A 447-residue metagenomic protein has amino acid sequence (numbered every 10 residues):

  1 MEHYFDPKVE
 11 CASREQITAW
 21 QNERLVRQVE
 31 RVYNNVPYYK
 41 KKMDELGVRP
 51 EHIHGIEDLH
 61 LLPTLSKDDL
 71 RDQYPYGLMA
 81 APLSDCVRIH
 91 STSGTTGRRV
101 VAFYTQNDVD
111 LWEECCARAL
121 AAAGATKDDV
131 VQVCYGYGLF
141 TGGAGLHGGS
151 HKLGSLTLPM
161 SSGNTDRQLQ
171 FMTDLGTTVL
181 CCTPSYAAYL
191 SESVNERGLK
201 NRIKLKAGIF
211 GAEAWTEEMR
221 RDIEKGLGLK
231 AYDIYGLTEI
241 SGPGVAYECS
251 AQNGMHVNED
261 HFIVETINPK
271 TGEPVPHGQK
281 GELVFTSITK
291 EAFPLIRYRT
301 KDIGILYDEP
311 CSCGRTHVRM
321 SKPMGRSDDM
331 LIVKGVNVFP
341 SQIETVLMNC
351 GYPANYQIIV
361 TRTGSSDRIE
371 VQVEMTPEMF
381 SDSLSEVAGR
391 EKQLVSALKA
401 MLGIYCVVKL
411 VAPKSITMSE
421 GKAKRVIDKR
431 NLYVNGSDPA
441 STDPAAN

Functional and structural regions predicted by a protein language model:
M1-S91, T96-E114, R118-A122, I203 (+5 more regions): Nucleotide 5′-phosphate-binding alpha/beta core
V32, T92-T95, V131, L180 (+4 more regions): Conserved S/T- and glycine-rich ATP-binding loop of Class I adenylate-forming
Q106-A119, V130-Y189: AMP-binding/adenylate-forming
A125-D129: Short helix-loop-beta connector
V130, R197-W215: Conserved helix-loop-beta element of the AMP-binding
L180, T289-L402, G421: AMP-binding/adenylate-forming catalytic core of the ANL superfamily
Y186-K204, R221-G226: Adenylate-forming
W215-P310: Conserved AMP-binding/adenylate-forming
